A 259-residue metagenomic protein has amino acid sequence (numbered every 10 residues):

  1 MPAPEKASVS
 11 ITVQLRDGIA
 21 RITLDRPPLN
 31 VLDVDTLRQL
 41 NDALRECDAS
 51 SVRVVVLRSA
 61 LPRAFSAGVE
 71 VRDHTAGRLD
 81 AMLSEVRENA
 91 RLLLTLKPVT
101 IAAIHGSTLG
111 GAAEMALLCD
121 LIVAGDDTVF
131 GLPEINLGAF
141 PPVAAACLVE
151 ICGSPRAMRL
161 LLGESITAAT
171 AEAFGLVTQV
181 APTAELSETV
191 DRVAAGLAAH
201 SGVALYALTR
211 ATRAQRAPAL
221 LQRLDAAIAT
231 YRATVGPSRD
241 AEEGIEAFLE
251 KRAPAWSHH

Functional and structural regions predicted by a protein language model:
P2-L24, S165-A199, Y206-A217, E243-H259: Amphipathic alpha-helical segments at domain termini/boundaries
D17-D25, N30, D35-G77, L92-I104 (+2 more regions): A structural preference for short, pocket-lining loop segments at secondary-structure junctions
L37, V71, V86, A145 (+4 more regions): A general structural signal for well-ordered alpha-helical segments in protein cores
T75-E85: A short acidic, glycine-rich active-site loop that binds or catalyzes chemistry on phosphate/adenosine moieties
L92-G202, S238, R252: Crotonase-fold acyl-CoA enzyme core
L160-L161, A171, A211-Q215, T230-G236: Helix-loop "lid/cap" segments that line or gate small-molecule binding pockets
P218-L224: Short beta-strand->loop
